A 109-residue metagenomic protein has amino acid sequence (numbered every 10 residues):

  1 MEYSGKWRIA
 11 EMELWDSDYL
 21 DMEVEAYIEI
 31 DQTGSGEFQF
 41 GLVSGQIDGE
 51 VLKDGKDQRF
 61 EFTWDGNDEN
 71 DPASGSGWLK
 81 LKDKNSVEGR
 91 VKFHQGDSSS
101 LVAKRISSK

Functional and structural regions predicted by a protein language model:
M1-D21, V91: Tryptophan-anchored aromatic micro-motifs
R8, Y27-E29, Q39, E50 (+4 more regions): Generic structural detector for well-ordered beta-strands
S17-D18, D68-D71, Q95: Short glycine/serine/proline-enriched coil/turn segments at secondary-structure junctions
S17-G55: N-terminal glycine/threonine-rich, aromatic-flanked beta-hairpin/loop signature
G36-G41, F60-D68, G89-K92: Short beta-strand segments that buttress and anchor functional surface loops
L52-D83: Mid-chain, well-packed structural core segment of small domains
A73-S108: Short, compact, well-ordered microdomains
